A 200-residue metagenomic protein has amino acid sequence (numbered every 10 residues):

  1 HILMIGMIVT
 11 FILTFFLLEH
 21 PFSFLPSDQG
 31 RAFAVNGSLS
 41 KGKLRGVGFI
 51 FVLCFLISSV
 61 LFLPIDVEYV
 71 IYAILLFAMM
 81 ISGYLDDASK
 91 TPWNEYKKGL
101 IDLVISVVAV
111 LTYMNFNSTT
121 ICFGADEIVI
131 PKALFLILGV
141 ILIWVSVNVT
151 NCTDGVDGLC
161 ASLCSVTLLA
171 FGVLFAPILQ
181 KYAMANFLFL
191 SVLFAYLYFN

Functional and structural regions predicted by a protein language model:
H1-N200: "…together with the soluble PPM/PP2C metallo-phosphatase catalytic core" -> "…together with the soluble PPM/PP2C
